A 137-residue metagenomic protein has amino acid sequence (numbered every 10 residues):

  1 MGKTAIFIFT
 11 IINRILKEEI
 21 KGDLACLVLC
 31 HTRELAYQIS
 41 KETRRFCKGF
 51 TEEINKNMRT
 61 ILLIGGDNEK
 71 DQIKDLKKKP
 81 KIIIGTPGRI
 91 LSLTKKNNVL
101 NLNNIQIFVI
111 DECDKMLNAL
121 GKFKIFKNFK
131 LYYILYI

Functional and structural regions predicted by a protein language model:
M1, L27-R33, I110-M116, K130-I137: Conserved helicase ATPase motor motifs in RecA-like P-loop NTPase domains
M1-I11: Walker A/P-loop
I8-F9, S40-K41, D75, G121-K122: Short coil/turn segments at secondary-structure boundaries
I12, R44, F126-K130: Conserved protein kinase catalytic domain
I20-K96, N104-I107: Conserved nucleic-acid-binding Ia/Ib motif block in the N-terminal RecA-like helicase ATPase lobe
I90, T94-Y132: SF2 helicase catalytic motif II
